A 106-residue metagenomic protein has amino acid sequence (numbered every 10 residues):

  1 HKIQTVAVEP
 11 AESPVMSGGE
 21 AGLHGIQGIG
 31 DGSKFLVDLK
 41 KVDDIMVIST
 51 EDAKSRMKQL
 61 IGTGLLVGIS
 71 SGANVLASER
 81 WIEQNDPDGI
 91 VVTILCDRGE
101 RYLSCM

Functional and structural regions predicted by a protein language model:
K2-I69, Q84, M106: Active-site/ligand-binding loops adjacent to catalytic centers
V8, A73-W81: Terminal helix/beta-alpha structural elements that buttress the NAD(P)+-binding lobe
F35, E79-M106: Phosphate-binding loop/pocket of nucleotide- and phosphate-handling active sites
S70-N74, V91: Ser/Thr-glycine-rich phosphate-binding loops at phosphate-binding pockets of nucleotides, nucleotide cofactors
